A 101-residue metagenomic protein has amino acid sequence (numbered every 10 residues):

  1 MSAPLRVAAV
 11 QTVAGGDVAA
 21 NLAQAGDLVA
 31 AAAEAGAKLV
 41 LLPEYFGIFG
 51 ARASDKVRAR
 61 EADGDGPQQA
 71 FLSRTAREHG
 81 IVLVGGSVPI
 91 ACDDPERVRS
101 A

Functional and structural regions predicted by a protein language model:
M1-A3, A35-G36, R77-H79, V98: Residue-level preference for short coil/turn positions at secondary-structure junctions
P4-G16, L41, A101: Active-site-proximal beta-strand elements of phosphoester/diester hydrolases
V7, N21, V29-A59, A76 (+1 more regions): Active-site beta-strand/loop signature of hydrolases that rely on acidic residues for catalysis
Q11-L28: N-terminal phosphate-binding loop and adjacent alpha-helix
A14, Y45-F49, I90: Short active-site-proximal "capping" loops at secondary-structure junctions
G16-A19, A59-D63: Short, flexible loop segments at the rims of nucleotide/cofactor-binding pockets, characterized by
R60-A101: Catalytic-core segment of enzymes that process non-peptidic bonds
